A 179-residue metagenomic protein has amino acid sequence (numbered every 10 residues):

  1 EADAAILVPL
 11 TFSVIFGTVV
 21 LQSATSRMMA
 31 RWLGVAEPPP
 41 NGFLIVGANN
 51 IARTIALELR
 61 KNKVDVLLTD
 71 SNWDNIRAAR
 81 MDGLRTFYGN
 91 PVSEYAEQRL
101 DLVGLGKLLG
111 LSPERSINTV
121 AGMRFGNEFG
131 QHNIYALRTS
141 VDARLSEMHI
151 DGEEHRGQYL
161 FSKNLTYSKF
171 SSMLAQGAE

Functional and structural regions predicted by a protein language model:
A2-P9, S13-E179: Cytosolic regulatory regions of ion transport systems
